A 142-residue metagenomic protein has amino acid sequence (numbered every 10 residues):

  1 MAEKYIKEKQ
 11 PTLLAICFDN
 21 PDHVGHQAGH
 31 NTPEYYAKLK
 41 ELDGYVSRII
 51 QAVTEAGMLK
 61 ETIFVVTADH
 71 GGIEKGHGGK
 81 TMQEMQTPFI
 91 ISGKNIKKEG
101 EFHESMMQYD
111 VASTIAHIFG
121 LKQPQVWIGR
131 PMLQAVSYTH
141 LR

Functional and structural regions predicted by a protein language model:
M1-K9, H117, R130-Q134: Active-site-proximal alpha/beta segments of enzymes that process anionic O-linked groups
M1-Y5, L13, G76, D110 (+1 more regions): N-terminal pro-sequences and low-complexity stem/linker regions of secreted or lumenal proteins
A2-G44, R48: Active-site His/acidic residue clusters
N20-V24, H70-I73, N95-K97: Solvent-exposed loop/turn segments at secondary-structure junctions within structured extracellular/periplasmic domains
K38-M82, F89, I115: Metal-dependent active-site segment of extracytoplasmic phospho-/sulfohydrolases and closely related
K80-K122: Substrate-binding rim/cap in mid-to-C-terminal beta-strand-loop elements of soluble/periplasmic
K122-G129: Acidic/polar loop patches that form or flank catalytic/metal-binding clefts of enzymes that bind anionic ligands
T139-H140: Conserved small/polar residues in nucleotide/adenosyl-binding loops
